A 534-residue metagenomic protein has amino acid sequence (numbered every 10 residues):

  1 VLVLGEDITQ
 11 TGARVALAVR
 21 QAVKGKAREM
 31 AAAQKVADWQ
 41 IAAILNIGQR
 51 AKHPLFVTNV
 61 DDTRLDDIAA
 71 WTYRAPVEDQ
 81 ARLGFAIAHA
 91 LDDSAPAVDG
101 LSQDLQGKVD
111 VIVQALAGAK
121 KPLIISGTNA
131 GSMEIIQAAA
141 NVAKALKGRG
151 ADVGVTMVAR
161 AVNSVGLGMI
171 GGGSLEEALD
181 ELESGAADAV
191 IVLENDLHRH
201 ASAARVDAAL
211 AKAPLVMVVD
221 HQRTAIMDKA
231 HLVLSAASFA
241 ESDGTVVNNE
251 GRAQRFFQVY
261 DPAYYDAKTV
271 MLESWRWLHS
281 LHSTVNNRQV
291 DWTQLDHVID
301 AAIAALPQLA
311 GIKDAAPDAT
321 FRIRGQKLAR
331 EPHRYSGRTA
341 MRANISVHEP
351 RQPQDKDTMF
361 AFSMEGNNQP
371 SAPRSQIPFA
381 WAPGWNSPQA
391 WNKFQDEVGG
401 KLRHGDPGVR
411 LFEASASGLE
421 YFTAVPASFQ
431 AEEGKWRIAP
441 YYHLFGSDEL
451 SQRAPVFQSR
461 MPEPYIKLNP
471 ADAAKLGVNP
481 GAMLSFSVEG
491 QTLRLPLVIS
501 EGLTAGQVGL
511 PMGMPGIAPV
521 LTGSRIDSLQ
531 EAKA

Functional and structural regions predicted by a protein language model:
V1, P122-S126, A187-V192: Generic beta-sheet signal
T9-G127, G131-S132: Long, well-ordered, tryptophan-enriched scaffold segments
T9-R64, G172, E176-A267, S283-T284 (+1 more regions): A cross-kingdom feature strongest in bacterial/archaeal respiratory oxidoreductases
Q80, G84, A267-L278: Short, charged, low-complexity patches
P96-D110, R288-L306: Internal, active-site/partner-interface "lid" segment
A97-D104, V165-G171, V192-H198: Short, flexible loop segments at the rims of nucleotide/cofactor-binding pockets, characterized by
A117-S184: A glycine-rich, hydrophobic/aromatic-adjacent loop/helix-cap motif
S274-T293: Non-catalytic, well-ordered alpha-helical segments in soluble enzyme domains
